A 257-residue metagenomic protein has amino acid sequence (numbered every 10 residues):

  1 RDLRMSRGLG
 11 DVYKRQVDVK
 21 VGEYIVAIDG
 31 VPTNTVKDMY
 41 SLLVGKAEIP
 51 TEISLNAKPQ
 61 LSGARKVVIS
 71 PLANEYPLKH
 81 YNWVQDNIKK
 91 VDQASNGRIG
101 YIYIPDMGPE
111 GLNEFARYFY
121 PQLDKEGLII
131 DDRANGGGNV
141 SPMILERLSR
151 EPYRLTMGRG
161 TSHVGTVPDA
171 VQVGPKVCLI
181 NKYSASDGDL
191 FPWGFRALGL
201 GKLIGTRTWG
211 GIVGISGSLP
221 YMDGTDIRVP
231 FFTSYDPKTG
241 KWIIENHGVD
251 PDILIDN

Functional and structural regions predicted by a protein language model:
D2-Y13: Single conserved hydrophobic/aromatic residue that forms the stacking wall/gate of nucleotide- or nucleobase-binding
R4, A57, S234-Y235: Short regulatory "switch" loops immediately downstream of catalytic or recognition motifs within protein catalytic
S6, T208, P230: Ser/Thr-centric signal marking residues that sit in or immediately flank functional binding/regulatory motifs
D11, V26, V31-T225: Cleft-lining beta-strand/loop regions that shape enzyme active-site pockets
K20-Y24: Structural motif
N74-Y76, R228, S234-N257: Active-site rim recognition segments
I215, F231-F232: Hydrophobic alpha-helical context, especially transmembrane and signal-peptide helices
